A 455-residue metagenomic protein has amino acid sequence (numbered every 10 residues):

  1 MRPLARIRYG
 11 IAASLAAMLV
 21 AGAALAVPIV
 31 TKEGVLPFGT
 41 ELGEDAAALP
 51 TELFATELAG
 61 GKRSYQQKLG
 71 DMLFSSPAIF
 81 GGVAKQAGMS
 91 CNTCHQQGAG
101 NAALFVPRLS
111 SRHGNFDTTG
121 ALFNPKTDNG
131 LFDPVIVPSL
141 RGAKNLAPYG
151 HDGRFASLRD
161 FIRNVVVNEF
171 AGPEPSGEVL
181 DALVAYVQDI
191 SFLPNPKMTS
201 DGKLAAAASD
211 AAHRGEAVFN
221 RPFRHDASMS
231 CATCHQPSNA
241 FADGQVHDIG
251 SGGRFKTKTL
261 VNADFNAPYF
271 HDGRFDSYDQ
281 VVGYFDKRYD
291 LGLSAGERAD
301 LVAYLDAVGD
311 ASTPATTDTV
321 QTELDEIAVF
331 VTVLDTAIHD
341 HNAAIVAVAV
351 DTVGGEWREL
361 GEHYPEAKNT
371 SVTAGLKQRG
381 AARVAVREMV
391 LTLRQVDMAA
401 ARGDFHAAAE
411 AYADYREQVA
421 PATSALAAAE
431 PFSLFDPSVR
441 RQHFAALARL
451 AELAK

Functional and structural regions predicted by a protein language model:
R2-R8: Positively charged n-region of N-terminal signal peptides that target proteins for export
A5, G22-K455: Periplasmic c-type cytochrome electron-transfer domains
G10-G22: Bacterial N-terminal signal peptides
